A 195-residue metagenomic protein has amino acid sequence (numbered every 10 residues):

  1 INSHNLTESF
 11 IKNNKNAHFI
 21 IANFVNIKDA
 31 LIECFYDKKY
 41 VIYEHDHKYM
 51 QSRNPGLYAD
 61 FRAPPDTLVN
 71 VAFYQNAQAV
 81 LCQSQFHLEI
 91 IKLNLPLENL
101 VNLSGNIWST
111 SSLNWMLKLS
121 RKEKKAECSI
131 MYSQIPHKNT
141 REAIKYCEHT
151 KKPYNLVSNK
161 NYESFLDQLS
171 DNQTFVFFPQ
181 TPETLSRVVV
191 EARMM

Functional and structural regions predicted by a protein language model:
I1-I27, Y36: N-terminal pre-catalytic "stem/leader" segment of glycosyltransferase-like enzymes
H18-I21, F35-P64, L81: Active-site proximal beta-strand in glycosyltransferases
V25-N26, K48, F86-L88: Alpha-helix capping/helix-boundary segments
Y58-V80, E89: Membrane-proximal helix-turn-helix segments that form the acceptor-binding/catalytic region of lipid-linked
Q78-K118: Donor nucleotide-sugar binding/catalytic pocket of nucleotide-sugar-dependent glycosyltransferases
G105-D167: Conserved catalytic-core segment of nucleotide-activated headgroup transferases in glycan assembly
Y162-Q173, V190, M194: Short acidic alpha-helix that forms the nucleotide-activated donor recognition element in Leloir-type transferases
F177-V189, M194: Nucleotide-sugar-dependent
